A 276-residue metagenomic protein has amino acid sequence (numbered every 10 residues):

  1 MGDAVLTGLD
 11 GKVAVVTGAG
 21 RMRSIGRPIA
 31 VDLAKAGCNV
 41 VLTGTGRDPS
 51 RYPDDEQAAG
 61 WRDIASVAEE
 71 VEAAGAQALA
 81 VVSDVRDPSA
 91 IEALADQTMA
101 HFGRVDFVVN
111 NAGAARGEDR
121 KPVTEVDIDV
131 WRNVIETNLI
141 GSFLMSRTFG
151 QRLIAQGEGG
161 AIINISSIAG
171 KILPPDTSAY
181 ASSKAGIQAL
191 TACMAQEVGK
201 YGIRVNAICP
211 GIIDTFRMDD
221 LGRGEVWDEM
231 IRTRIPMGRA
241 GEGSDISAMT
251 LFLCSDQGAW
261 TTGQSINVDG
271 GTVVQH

Functional and structural regions predicted by a protein language model:
G2-A4, A115, R120, I172 (+4 more regions): Short C-terminal tail/terminal secondary-structure segment of NAD(P)H-dependent dehydrogenase/reductase domains
G2-F102, R116-T124, D220: Short-chain dehydrogenase/reductase
D119-V123, D127-I135, I231: Substrate-binding pocket helix/loop in short-chain dehydrogenase/reductase
S146, S183, T191: Active-site helix of classical SDR
Q151, Q196-K200, A259: Alpha-helical segment proximal to the catalytic Tyr-Lys
S167: Residue(s) in the substrate-gating loop at a strand-loop-helix junction that position the organic substrate next
I235-I246, Q257: A conserved structural motif in NAD(P)-dependent oxidoreductases
